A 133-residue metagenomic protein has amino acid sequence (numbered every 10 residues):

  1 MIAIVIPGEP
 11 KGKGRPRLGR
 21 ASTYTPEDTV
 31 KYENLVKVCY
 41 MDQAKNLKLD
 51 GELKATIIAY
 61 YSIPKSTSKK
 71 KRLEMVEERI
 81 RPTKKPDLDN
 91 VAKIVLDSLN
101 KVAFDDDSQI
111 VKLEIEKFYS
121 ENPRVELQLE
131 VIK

Functional and structural regions predicted by a protein language model:
M1-K133: Acidic, proline/glycine-enriched N-terminal capping motif
